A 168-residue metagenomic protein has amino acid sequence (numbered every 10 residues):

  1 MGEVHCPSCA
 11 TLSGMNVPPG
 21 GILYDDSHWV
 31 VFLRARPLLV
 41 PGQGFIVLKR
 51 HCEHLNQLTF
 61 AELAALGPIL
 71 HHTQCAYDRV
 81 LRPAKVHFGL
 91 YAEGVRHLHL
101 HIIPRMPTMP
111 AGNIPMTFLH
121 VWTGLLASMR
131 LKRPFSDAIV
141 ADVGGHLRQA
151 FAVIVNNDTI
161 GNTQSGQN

Functional and structural regions predicted by a protein language model:
M1-N168: HIT superfamily nucleotide-processing domains
